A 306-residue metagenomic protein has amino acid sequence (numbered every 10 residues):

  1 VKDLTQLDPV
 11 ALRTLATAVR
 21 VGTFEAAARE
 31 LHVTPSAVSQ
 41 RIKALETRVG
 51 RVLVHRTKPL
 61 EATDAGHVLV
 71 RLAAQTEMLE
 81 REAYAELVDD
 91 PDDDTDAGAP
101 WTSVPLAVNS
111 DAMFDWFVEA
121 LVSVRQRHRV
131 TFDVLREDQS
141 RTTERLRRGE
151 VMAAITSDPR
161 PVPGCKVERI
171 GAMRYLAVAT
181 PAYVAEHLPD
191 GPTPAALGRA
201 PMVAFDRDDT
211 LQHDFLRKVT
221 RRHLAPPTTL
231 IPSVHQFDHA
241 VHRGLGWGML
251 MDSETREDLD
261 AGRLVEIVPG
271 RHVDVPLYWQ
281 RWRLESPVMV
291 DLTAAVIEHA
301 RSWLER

Functional and structural regions predicted by a protein language model:
A16-H32: Short helix-boundary/capping micro-motifs
V21, E30, E46-V52, R127: Residue cluster at the C-terminal edge of the helix-turn-helix DNA-binding motif
T34, R41-A44: Residues within the DNA-recognition helix of helix-turn-helix
E46-D64: A short LG(V/I)-centered, amphipathic sequence patch enriched for acidic residue(s) preceding the LG motif
R48-V49, L69-A97, V296: Alpha-helical linker/hinge and terminal dimerization helices associated with HTH transcriptional regulators
D96-P163: Central regulatory/effector-binding core of bacterial HTH transcription factors
K166-L245, T255-H272, S302-R306: C-terminal regulatory
P269-R306: A late-sequence structural motif
